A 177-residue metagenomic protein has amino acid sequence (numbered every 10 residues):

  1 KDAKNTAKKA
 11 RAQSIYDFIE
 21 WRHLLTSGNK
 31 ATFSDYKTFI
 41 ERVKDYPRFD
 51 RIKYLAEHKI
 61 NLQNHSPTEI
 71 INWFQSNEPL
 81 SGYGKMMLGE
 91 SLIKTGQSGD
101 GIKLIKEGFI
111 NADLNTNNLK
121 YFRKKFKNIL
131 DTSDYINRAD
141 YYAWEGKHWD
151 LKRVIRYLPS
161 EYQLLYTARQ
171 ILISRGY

Functional and structural regions predicted by a protein language model:
K1-Y177: Alpha-helical solenoid repeat scaffolds
